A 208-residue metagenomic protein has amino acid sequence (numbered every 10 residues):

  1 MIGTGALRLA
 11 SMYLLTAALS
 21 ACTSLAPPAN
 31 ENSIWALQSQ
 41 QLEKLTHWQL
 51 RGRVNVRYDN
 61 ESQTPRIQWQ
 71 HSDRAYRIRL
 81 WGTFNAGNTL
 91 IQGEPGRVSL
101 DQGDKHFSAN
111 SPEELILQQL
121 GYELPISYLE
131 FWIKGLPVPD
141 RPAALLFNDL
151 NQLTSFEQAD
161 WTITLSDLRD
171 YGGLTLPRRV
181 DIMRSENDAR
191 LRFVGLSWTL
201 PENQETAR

Functional and structural regions predicted by a protein language model:
M1-C22: Sec-dependent bacterial lipoprotein signal peptides
L19-S39: Bacterial Sec signal peptide processing site at the extreme N-terminus
Q41-R77: Post-signal-peptide N-terminal segment of Sec-exported extracytoplasmic proteins
Q49-R51, Q70, A75, L90-Q92 (+3 more regions): Beta-strand-dominated lipid-handling architectures at cellular/organellar boundaries
I67-Q70, I91-G93, S166-D170: Extended lipid/amphipathic-ligand handling interfaces
A75-E123: An acidic-aromatic
Q102-A159: Flexible, processing/modification-adjacent segments and terminal tails in exported/periplasmic/extracellular proteins
L136-R208: Gly/Pro-enriched, hydrophobic low-complexity segments that function as extracytoplasmic propeptides/linkers
